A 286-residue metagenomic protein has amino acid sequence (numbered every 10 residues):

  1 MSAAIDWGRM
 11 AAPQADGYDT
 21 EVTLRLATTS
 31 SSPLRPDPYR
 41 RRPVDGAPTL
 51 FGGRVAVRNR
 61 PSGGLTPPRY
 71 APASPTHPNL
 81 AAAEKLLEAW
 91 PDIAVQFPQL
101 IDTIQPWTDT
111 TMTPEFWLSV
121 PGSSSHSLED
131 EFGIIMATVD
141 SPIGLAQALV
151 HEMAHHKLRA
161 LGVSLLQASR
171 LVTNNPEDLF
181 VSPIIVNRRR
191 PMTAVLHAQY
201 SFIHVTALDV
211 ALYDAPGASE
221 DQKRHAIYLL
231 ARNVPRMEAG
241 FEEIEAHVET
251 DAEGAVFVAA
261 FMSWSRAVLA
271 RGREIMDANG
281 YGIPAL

Functional and structural regions predicted by a protein language model:
M1-N59, Y281-A285: N-terminal low-structure segments adjacent to metalloprotease catalytic domains across cellular compartments
R60-E129, P142: Auxiliary, metal-adjacent structural segments of Zn-dependent hydrolase domains
R69-A73, I135-A148, V186-A198: Short, charged/polar micro-motifs that form catalytic or ligand-binding hotspots
S123-S125, V150, A160: Extended, well-ordered protein cores
V139-A148, H156-R188: Post-HEXXH active-site segment of zinc metalloproteases
L179-A239: Active-site/pore-lining binding-face segments in mid-to-C-terminal subdomains
R224-L286: Pan-zinc metallopeptidase signature
